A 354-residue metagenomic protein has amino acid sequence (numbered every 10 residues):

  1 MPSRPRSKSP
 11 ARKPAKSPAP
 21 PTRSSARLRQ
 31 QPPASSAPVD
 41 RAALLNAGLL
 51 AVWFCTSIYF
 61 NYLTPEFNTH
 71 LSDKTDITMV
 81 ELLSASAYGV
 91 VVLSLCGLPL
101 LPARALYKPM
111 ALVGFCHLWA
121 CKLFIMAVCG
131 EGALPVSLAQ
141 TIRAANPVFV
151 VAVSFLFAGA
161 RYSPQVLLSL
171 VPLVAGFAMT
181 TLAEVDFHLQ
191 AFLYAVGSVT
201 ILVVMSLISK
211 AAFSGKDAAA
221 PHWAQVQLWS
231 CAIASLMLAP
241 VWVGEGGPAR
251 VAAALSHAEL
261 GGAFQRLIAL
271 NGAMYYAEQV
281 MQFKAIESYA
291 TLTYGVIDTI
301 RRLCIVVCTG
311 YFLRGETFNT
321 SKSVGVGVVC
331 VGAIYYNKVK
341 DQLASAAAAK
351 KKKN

Functional and structural regions predicted by a protein language model:
P2-N354: Polytopic endomembrane small-metabolite transporters, centered on the Drug/Metabolite Transporter
